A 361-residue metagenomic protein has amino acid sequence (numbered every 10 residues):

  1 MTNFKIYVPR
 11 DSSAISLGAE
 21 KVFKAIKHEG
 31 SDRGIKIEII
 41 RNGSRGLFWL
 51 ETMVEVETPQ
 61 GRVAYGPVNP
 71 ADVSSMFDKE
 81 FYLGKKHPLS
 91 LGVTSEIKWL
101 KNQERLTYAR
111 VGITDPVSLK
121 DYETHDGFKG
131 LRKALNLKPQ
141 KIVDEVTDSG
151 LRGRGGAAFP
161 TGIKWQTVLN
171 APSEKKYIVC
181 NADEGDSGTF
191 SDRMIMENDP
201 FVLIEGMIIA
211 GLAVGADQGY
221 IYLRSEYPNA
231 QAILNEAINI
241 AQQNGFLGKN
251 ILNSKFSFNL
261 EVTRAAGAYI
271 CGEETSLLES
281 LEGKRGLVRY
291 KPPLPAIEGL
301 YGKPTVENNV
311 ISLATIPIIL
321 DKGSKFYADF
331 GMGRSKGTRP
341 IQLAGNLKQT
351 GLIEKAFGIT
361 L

Functional and structural regions predicted by a protein language model:
M1-E55, G61-R62, S75-D78, K141 (+2 more regions): Small-residue-enriched alpha-helical segments and adjacent helix-cap loops that form tight helix-helix packing
S13-A14, W49, G127, V146-V168 (+3 more regions): Conserved phosphate/anionic-ligand binding catalytic regions in large, soluble enzymes, centered on
G30-K36, I97-K98, V111-G112, A134-L151 (+2 more regions): Short, hydrophobic/aliphatic alpha-helical segments
P59-D148, V288-P295, L300: Fe-S ferredoxin-like electron-transfer domains and their immediately adjacent linker/connector regions across
S173-F201: Glycine-rich phosphate/pyrophosphate-binding loop regions near the starts of catalytic domains
D199-A213: Histidine-anchored nucleotide/phosphate-binding helix
G206-I208, A356-L361: Short amphipathic, charge-patterned alpha-helical segments
Q231-I359: Hydrophobic alpha-helical positions that pack around
